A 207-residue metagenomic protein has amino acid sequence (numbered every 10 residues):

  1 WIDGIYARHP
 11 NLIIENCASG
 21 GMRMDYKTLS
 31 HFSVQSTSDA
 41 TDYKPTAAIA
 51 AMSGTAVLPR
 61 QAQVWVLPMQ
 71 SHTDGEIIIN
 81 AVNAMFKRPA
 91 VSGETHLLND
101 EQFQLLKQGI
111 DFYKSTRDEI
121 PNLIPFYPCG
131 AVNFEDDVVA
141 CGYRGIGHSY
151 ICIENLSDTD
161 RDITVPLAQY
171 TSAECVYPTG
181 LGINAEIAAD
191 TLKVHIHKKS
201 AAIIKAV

Functional and structural regions predicted by a protein language model:
W1-E186, T191-H195, S200-A202, A206: Active-site-proximal substrate-binding groove within the catalytic cores of carbohydrate-active enzymes
